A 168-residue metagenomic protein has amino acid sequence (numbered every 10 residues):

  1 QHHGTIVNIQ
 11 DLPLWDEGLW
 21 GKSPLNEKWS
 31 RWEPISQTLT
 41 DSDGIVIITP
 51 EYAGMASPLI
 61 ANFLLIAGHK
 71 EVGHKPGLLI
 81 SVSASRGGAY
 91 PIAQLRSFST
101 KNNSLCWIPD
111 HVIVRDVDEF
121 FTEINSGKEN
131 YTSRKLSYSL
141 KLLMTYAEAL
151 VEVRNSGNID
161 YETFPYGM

Functional and structural regions predicted by a protein language model:
Q1-H3, H74, S104: A generic structural signal for alpha->beta connector loops
Q1-L65, G127-S137, K141-M144, V151-M168: N-terminal beta1-alpha1-beta2 submodule of the flavodoxin-like/Rossmannoid cofactor-binding fold
T5-G18, H69, N102-E123: Mobile beta-alpha loop/short-helix "lid" or hinge segments that flank ligand
D43-I45, G73-L78: Short, surface-exposed connector motifs at secondary-structure boundaries
N62-K70, S97-N102: A glycine- and small-aliphatic-rich helix-loop capping segment at beta-alpha/alpha-beta transitions that lines
P76-F121, N130-K135: Short, glycine-/small-residue-rich phosphate/pyrophosphate-handling segment
N102, A147-L150: Solvent-exposed amphipathic alpha-helical surface segments
